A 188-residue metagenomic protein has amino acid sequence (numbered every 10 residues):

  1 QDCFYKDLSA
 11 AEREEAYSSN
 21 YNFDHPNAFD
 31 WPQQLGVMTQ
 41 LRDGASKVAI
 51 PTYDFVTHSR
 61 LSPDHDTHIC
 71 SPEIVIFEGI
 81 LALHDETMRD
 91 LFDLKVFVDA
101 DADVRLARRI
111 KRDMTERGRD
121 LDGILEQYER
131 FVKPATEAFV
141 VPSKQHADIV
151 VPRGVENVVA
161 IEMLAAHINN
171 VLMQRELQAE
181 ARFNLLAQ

Functional and structural regions predicted by a protein language model:
C3, L94, D148-I149: Well-ordered beta-strand positions
K6-T57: Conserved nucleotide-sensing/catalytic segment adjacent to the nucleotide-binding pocket in NTP-handling enzymes
N27-W31, L35, D99, D103 (+5 more regions): Amphipathic alpha-helical transducer elements in NTP-driven molecular machines
V37-F77, A82-L83, N169-N170, R175: Phosphate-binding/switch loop-helix module in NTP-utilizing enzymes
G44-T52, A100-R105, D122, E126: Conserved Switch II/interswitch segment of TRAFAC-class P-loop GTPases
T52-C70, D85, R117-D122, E126 (+1 more regions): Replace "adjacent to P-loop NTPase cores in ATP/GTP-dependent enzymes" with "adjacent to NTP-binding cores
L61-R117: ATP-dependent NMP and nucleoside kinases share a basic, alpha-helical "lid"
C70, K111-T115, K133-Q188: NTP-dependent small-molecule kinase module
